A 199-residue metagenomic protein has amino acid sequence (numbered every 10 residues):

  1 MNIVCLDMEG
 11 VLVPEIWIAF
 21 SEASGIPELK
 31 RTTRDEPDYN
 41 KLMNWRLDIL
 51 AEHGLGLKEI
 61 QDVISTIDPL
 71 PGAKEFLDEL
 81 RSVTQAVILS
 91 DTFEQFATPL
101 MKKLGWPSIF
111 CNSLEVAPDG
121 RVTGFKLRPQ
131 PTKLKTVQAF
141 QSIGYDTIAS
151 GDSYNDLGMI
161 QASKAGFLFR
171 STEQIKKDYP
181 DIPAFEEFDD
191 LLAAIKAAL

Functional and structural regions predicted by a protein language model:
M1-N2, S150: Short loop/turn microsegments at loop-to-beta-strand junctions
N2-S113, A117-P118: Alpha-helical substrate-recognition element adjacent to the catalytic core
D78, Q138, L157-G158: Alpha-helical segments flanking ligand/cofactor-binding loops in enzyme cores
A86-D91, Y145-E186: Acidic, Mg2+-coordinating phosphoryl-transfer loop and its flanking beta/alpha structural elements, shared across
E94-T98, D156-L157, L192: Short, well-ordered alpha-helical microsegments
Q95-T147, D178: Substrate-recognition "cap/lid" segment bordering the active-site pocket of phosphatases
F110, I182-L191: Short acidic-hydrophobic, aromatic-tinged amphipathic segments that line or gate anion-handling sites
A193-L199: Short amphipathic alpha-helix with an adjacent loop that forms part of the alpha/beta core around
